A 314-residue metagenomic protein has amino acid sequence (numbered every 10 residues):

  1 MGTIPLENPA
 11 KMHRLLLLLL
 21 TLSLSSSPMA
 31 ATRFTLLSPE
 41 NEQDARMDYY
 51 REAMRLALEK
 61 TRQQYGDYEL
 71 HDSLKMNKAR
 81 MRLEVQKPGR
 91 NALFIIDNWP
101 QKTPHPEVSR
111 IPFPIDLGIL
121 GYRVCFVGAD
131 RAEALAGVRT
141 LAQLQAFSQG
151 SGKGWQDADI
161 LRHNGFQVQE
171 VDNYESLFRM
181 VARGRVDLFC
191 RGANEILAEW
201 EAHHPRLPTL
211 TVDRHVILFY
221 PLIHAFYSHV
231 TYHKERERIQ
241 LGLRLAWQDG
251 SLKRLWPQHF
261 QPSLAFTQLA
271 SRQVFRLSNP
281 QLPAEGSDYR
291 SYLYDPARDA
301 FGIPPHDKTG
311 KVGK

Functional and structural regions predicted by a protein language model:
A31-E107, I239: Extracytoplasmic small-molecule ligand-binding "clamshell" domains of the periplasmic binding protein/Venus flytrap
T32-M47, A136-G154, D187-C190: Short loop->beta-strand "edge-of-pocket" segments that line small-molecule binding or catalytic clefts across diverse
E40, G118-V124, H204-Q240, P262-E285 (+1 more regions): Periplasmic-binding protein-like
R55-T61, A129-R131, P221-L264: Extended ligand-binding regions for polar small-molecule ligands
D72-L93, H163, E175-N194: Short helices/loops that flank or line small-molecule/ion binding pockets
Q86, L93-P106, F189-T209: A ligand-binding cleft/hinge motif common to bilobed small-molecule-binding domains
F113-D159: A conserved helix-loop-strand patch within extracytoplasmic ligand-binding domains of the periplasmic binding
G242-K314: An extracytoplasmic/periplasmic, membrane-proximal ligand-sensing/linker region
